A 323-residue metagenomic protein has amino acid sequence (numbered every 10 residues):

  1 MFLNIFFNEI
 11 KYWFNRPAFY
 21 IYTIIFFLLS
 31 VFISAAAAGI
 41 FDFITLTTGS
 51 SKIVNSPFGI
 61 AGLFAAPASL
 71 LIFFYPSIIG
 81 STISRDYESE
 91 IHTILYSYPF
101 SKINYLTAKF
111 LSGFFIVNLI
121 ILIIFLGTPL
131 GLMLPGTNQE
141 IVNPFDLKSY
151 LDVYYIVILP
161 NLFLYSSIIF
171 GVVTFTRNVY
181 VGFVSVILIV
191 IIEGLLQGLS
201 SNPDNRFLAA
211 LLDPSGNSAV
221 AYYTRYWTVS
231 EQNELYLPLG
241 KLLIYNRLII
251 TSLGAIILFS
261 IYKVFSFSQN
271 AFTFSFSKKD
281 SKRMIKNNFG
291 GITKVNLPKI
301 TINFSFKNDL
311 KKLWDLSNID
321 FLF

Functional and structural regions predicted by a protein language model:
M1-F26, T293-F323: Aromatic- and glycine-rich beta-strand/loop motifs that create alpha-glucan
N4, F14-N15, G80-I116, W314-S317: Helix-loop-helix units of permease transmembrane domains in multi-pass membrane transporters, especially ABC
E9, P17, A35, F100 (+6 more regions): Catalytic cores of nucleotide-enabled group-transfer and carboxylate-activating enzymes in metabolic and assembly-line
I21-I24, T107-A108, G182-S185: Hydrophobic core positions of alpha-helical segments in small-molecule transporters and transporter systems
F26, S30-D42, T48-S77, T107-R177: Secretory targeting signals
A36-P57, T137-V142, Y180-V264, S268-F272: Terminal transmembrane helical anchor/hairpin motif
L70-Y87, F163-T174, N178, R247-F267: Transmembrane alpha-helical segments in integral membrane proteins
L253-K299: Junction motif at the cytosolic side of a transmembrane helix
